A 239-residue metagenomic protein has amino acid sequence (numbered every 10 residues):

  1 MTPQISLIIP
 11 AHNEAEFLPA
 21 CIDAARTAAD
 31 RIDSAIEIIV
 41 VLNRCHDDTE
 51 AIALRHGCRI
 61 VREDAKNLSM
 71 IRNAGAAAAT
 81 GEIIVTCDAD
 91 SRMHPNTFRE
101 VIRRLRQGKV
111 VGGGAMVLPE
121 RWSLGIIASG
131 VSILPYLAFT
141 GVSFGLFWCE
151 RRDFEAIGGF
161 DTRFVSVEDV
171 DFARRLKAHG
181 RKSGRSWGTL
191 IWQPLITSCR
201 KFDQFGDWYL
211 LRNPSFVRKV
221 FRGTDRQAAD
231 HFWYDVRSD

Functional and structural regions predicted by a protein language model:
Q4-S6, E37, D171: Cell-envelope/extracellular polymer assembly enzymes that use nucleotide-activated donors
E14-A29: Short, well-formed alpha-helical segments that are part of the catalytic scaffolds of diverse glycosyltransferases
S34-R44, V61: Short beta-strand/loop segment that forms part of the nucleotide-sugar
L42-E50, S91: A conserved acidic beta->alpha catalytic loop
E63-A79: Glycine-rich, basic loop-to-helix element that forms the pyrophosphate-binding segment of sugar-nucleotide handling
I84: Short aromatic/hydrophobic "clamp" motif used to bind/position activated sugar donors
P95-L124: Conserved donor NDP-sugar-binding/catalytic core segment of glycosyltransferases
D153-I157, F164-G184: A short, conserved alpha-helix in the catalytic core of glycosyltransferases
